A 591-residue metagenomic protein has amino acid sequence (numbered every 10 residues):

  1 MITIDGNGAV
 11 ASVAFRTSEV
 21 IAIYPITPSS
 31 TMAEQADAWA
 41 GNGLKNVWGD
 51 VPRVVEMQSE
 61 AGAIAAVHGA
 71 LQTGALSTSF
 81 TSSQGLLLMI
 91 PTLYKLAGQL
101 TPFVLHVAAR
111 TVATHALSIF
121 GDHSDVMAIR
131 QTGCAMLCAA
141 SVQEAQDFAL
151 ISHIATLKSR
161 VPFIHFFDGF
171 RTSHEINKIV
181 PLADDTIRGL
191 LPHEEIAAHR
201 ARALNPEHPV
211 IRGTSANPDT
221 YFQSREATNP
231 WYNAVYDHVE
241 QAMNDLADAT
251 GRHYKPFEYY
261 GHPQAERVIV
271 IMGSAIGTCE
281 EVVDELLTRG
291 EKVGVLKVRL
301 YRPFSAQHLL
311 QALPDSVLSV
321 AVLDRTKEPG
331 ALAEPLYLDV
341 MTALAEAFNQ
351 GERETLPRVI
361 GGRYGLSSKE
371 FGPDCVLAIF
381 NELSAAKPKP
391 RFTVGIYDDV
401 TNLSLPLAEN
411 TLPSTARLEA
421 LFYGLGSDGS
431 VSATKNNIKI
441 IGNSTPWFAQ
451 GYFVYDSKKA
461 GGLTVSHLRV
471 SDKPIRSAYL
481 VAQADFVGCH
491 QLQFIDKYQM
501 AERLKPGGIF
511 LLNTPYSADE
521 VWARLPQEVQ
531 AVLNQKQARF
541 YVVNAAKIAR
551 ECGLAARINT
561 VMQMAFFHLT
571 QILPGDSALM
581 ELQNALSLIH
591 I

Functional and structural regions predicted by a protein language model:
M1-A128, G133, L150, P388-P390 (+1 more regions): Thiamine diphosphate
I2-T3, P303-Q307, S319, L323-E334 (+2 more regions): Active-site cofactor/cluster-binding pocket
T3-A9, N244-R267, E280, L403-R417: Glycine-/acidic-rich phosphate or pyrophosphate-binding loops and their flanking alpha/beta elements
V20-E56, A249, P263-Q264, V268-R299 (+1 more regions): Anionic-ligand anchoring segments at beta-strand to alpha-helix junctions in alpha/beta enzyme folds, i.e., glycine
M32-D37, A66-G69, M89-L93, T114-F120 (+12 more regions): Short acidic, glycine/serine/threonine-rich loops at helix termini
W48, P52, F163-Y259: Conformationally flexible catalytic loops at phosphate/diphosphate-handling active centers
I119-G169, H193, E346, Q350-G365 (+1 more regions): Conserved thiamine diphosphate
D168-P206, L313-E346, A578-L588: Terminal amphipathic helices with adjacent charged low-complexity linkers/tails
